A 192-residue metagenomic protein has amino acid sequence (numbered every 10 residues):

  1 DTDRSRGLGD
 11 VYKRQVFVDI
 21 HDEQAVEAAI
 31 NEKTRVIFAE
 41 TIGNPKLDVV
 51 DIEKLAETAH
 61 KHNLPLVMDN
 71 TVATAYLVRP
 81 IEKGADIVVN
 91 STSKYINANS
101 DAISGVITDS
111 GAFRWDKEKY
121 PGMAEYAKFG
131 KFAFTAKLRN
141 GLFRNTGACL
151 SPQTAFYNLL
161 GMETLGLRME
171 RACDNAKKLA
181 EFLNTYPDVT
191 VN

Functional and structural regions predicted by a protein language model:
D1-Y12: Single conserved hydrophobic/aromatic residue that forms the stacking wall/gate of nucleotide- or nucleobase-binding
R6, Q15-A29, T41, K46-V49: Gly/Ser-rich phosphate-binding catalytic loop and adjacent alpha/beta segment that cradle a phosphoryl group at enzyme
Q15, L66-V67, V88: Hydrophobic beta-strand scaffold residues
A28, I42-P65, A73-R79: Active-site core of PLP-dependent enzymes with the aminotransferase class I/II
I30-I37: Short acidic/histidine-rich motifs immediately flanking catalytic phosphotransfer sites in two-component signaling
I37-E40, L55, D69, P80 (+2 more regions): Buried hydrophobic positions in well-ordered alpha/beta secondary-structure cores of metabolic enzymes
I87-N90, Y95-N192: Active-site C-terminal subdomain of aminotransferase-like
